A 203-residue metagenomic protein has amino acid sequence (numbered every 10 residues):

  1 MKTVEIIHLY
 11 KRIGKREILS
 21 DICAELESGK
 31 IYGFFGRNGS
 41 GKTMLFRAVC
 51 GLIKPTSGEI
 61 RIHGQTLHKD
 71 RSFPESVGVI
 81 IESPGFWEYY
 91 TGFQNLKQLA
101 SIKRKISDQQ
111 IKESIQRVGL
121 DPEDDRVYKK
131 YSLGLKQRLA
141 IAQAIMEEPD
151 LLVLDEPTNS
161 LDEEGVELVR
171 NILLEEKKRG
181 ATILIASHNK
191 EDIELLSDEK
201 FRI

Functional and structural regions predicted by a protein language model:
F35-R37: The feature captures the beta-strand-to-loop junction immediately N-terminal to the Walker
C50: Helix-to-loop junction immediately C-terminal to a conserved catalytic motif
G58-F73: Conserved ABC transporter NBD signature motif
K97, D108-D124: Conserved ABC ATPase "signature" region
I141: Hydrophobic anchor residue at the start of the ABC signature
L152-E156: Catalytic Walker B motif of ABC-type/P-loop ATPase nucleotide-binding domains
